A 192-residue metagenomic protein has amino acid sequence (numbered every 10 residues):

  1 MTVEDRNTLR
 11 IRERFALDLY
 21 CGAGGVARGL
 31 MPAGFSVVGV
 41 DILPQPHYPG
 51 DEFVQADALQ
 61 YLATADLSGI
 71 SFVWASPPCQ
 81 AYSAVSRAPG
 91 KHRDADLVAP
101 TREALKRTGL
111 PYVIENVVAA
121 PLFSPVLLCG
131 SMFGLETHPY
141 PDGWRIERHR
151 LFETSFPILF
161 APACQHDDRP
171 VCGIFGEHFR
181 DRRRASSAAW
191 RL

Functional and structural regions predicted by a protein language model:
M1-T8: Class I SAM-dependent methyltransferase Rossmann-like catalytic core, especially the SAM/SAH-binding loop
I11-E13: Phosphate-coordination loops involved in phosphoryl transfer and adenosine-cofactor binding
F15-D18, R169: Exposed boundary/loop context
L17-L62, W74: SAM cofactor-binding core of SAM-dependent methyltransferases, primarily the Rossmann-like beta-alpha-beta module
D41, F53-Q55, Y61-F72, C79-L192: Class I S-adenosyl-L-methionine
